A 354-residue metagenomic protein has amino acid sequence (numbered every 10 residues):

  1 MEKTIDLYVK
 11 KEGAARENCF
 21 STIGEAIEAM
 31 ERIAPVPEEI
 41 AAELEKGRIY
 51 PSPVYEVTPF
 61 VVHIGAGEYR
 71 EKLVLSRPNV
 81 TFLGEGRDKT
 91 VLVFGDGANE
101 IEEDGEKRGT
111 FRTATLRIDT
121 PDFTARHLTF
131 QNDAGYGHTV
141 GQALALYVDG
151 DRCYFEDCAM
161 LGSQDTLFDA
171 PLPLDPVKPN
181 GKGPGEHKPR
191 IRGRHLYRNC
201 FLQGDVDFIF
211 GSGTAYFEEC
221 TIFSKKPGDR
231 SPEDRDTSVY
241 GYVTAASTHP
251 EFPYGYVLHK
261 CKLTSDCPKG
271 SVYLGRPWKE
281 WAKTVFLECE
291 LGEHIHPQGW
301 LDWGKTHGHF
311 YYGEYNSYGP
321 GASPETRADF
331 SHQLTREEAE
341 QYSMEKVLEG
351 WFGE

Functional and structural regions predicted by a protein language model:
E2-E354: Sequence-level preference for short, compositionally simple segments enriched in small aliphatic or small polar residues
